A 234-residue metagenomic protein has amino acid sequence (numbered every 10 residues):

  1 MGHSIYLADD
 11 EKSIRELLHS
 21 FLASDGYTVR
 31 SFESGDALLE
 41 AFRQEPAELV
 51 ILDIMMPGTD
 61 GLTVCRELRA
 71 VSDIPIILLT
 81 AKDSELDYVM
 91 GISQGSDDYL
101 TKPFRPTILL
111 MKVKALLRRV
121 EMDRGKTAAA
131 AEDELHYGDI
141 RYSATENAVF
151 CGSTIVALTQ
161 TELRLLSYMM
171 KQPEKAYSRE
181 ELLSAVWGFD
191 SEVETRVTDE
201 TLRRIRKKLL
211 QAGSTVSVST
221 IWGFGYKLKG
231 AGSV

Functional and structural regions predicted by a protein language model:
S4, A115-A176, E180, K229: Short, Lys/Arg-enriched segments at the junction into DNA-binding effector domains of transcriptional regulators
A8-D9, F32, V50, L100: Conserved sequence signature across two-component system core domains
E11-R30: Two-component/phosphorelay signaling modules centered on CheY-like receiver
E33-S34, D60-T63, D87: Acidic catalytic/metal-coordinating carboxylates
E45-I51, M56: Active-site beta3 strand of CheY-like receiver
P46-E48, V71-P75, E192: His-Asp phosphorelay/catalytic-motif detector in bacterial-type signaling
R66, A70, P75-H136: Basic, amphipathic DNA-recognition helix from helix-turn-helix-like DNA-binding domains
A148-V216, W222-F224: Positively charged, aromatic-enriched patches within helix-turn-helix-type DNA-binding elements, predominantly
